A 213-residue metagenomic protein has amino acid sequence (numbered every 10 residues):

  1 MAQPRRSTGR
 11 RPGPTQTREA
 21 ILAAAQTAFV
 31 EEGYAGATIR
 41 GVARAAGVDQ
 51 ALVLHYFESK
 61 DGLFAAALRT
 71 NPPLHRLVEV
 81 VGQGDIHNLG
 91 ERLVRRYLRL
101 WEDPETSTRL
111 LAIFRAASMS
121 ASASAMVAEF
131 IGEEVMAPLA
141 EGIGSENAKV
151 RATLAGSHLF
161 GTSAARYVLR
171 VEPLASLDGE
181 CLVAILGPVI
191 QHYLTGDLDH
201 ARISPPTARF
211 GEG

Functional and structural regions predicted by a protein language model:
M1-V48, E58-G62: Basic, helix-initiating cap at the start of DNA-binding domains
A24, A28-E31, A112, A116 (+2 more regions): Solvent-exposed, amphipathic alpha-helical segments
A51: Key DNA-contact positions within bacterial/archaeal DNA-binding proteins
K60, N71, E105, V127-I131 (+2 more regions): Hydrophobic/aromatic residues within well-ordered alpha-helical segments
A65-L93: Amphipathic alpha-helical linker/stalk segments
I86-A112, M119-V127: Helical hydrophobic small-molecule/effector-binding pocket
L98, F114-R115, M136, A140: Amphipathic alpha-helical segments within well-ordered protein domains
S124-E129, L139-Y193, D197-P206, G213: Hydrophobic/aromatic-rich alpha-helical bundle segments in the mid-to-C-terminal region
